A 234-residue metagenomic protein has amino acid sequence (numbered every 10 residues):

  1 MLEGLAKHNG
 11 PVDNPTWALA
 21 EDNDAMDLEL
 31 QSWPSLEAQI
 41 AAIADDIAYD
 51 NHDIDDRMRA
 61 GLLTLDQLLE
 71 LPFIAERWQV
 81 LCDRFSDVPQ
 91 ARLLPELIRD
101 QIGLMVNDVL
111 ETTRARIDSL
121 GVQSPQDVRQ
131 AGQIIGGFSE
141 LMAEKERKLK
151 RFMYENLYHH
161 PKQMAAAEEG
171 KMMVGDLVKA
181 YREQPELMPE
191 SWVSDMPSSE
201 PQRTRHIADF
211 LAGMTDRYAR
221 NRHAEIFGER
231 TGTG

Functional and structural regions predicted by a protein language model:
M1-G234: Histidine-centered, transition-metal-coordinating active-site segments
